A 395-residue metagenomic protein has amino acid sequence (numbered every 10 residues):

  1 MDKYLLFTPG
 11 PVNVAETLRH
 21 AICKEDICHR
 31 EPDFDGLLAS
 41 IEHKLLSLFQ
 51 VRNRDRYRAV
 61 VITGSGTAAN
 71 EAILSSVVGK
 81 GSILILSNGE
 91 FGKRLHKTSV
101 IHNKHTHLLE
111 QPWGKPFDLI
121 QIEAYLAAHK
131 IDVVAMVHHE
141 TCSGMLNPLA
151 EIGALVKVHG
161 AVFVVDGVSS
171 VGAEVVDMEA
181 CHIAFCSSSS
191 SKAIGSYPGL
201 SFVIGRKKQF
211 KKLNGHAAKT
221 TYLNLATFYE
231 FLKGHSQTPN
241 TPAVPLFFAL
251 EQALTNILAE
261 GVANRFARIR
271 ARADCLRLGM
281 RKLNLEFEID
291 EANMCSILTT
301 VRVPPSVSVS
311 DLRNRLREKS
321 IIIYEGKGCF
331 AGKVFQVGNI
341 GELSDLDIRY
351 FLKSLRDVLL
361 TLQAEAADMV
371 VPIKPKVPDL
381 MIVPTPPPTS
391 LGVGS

Functional and structural regions predicted by a protein language model:
M1, K333-S395: PLP-dependent enzyme catalytic core of the Aspartate aminotransferase-like
M1-P32: N-terminal "arm"/small-domain region of PLP-dependent enzymes with the aminotransferase-like
N13-V14, S191-L278: Active-site C-terminal subdomain of aminotransferase-like
A21-A72, S76, T98: Conserved N-terminal alpha-helix of the aminotransferase class I/II PLP-enzyme fold
V77-K93: Conserved PLP-anchoring active-site segment centered on the Schiff-base-forming lysine
P116-S170, F185: Active-site phosphate-binding strand-loop segment of PLP-dependent enzymes
E179-S191: Conserved active-site segment immediately N-terminal to the catalytic lysine that forms the internal aldimine
E286-L316: Conserved PLP-binding catalytic core of the aspartate aminotransferase-like
